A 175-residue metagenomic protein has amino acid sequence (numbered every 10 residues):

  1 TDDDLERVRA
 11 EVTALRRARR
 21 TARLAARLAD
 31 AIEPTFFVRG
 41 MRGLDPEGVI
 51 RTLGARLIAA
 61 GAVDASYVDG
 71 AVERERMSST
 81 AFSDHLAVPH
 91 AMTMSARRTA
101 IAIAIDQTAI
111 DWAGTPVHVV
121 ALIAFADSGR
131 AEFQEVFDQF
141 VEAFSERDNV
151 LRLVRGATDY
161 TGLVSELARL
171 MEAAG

Functional and structural regions predicted by a protein language model:
T1-G175: Cytosolic covalent-transfer regions centered on His/Cys nucleophiles that carry phosphoryl or persulfide groups
